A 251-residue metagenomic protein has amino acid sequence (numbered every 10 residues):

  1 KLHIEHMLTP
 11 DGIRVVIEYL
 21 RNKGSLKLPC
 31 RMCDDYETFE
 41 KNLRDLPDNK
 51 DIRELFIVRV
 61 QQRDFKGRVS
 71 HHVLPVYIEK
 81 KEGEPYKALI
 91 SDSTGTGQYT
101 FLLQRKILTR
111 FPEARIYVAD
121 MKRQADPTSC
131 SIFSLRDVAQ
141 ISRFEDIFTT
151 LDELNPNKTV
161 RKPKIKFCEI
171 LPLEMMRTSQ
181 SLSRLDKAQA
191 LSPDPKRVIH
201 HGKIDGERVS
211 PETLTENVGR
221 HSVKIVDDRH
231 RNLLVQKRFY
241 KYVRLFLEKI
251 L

Functional and structural regions predicted by a protein language model:
K1, K23, K27, K41 (+15 more regions): Context-gated lysine
K1-L74, K80-A88: Cysteine protease catalytic domains with a Cys-His-Asp triad
P10, P29, P47, P75 (+7 more regions): Proline-rich intrinsically disordered, low-complexity coils
V16-G24, L43-P47, L103-P112, S134 (+4 more regions): Hydrophobic, Leu/Ile/Phe/Ala-enriched alpha-helical segments that form helix-helix packing faces
I52-D146: Cysteine protease-like catalytic core of ubiquitin/ubiquitin-like
D146-L251: Contiguous terminal or domain-adjacent regions that often encompass a lipid-handling module or interaction segment
